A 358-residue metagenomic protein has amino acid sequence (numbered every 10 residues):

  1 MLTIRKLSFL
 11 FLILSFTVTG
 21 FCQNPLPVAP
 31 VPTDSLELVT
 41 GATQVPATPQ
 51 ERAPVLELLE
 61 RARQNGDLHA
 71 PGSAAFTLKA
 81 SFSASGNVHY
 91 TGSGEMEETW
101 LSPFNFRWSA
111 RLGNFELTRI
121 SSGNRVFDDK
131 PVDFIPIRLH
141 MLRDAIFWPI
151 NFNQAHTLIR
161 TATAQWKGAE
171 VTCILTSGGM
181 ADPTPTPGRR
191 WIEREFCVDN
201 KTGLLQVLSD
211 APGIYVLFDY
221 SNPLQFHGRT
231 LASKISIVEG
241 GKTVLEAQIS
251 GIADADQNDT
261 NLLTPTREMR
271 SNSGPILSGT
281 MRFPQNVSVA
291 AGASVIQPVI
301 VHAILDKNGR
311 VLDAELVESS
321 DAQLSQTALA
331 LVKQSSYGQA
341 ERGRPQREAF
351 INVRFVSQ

Functional and structural regions predicted by a protein language model:
M1-F9: Bacterial N-terminal signal peptides that target proteins for export
S8-T19: Bacterial N-terminal signal peptides
P25, P30, L36, G41-E51 (+5 more regions): Charge-biased low-complexity segments
L36-K130, A162-A164, C173, G178-M180 (+2 more regions): N-terminal mature ectodomain segment of secretory-pathway/periplasmic proteins
Q50-P54, I120-E195, N200, D210-P212 (+1 more regions): Flexible, processing/modification-adjacent segments and terminal tails in exported/periplasmic/extracellular proteins
A84-T91, D182-P187, V287-A291: Flexible, membrane-facing loop/turn or short amphipathic-helix motifs that contact lipid bilayers or gate lipid-binding
L101-I150, H227, K234-E246, G251: Contiguous hydrophobic, core-forming segments of folded domains
P103-N105, G168-V171, R189-W191, V198-Q206 (+4 more regions): Coil-to-beta-strand transition motifs
